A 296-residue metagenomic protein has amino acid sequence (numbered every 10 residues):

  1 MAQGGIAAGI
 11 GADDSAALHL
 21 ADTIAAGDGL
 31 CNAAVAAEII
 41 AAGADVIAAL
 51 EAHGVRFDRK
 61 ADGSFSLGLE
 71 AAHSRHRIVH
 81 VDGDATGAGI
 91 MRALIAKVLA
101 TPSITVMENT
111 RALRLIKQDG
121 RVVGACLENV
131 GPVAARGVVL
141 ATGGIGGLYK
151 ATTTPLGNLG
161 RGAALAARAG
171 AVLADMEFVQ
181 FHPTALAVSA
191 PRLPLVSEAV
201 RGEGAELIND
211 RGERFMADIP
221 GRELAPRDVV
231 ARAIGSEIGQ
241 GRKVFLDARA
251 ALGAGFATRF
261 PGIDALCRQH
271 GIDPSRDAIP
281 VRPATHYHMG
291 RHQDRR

Functional and structural regions predicted by a protein language model:
M1-A2, E70-A71, K117-L127, K150-T153 (+4 more regions): Short acidic, glycine/serine/threonine-rich loops at helix termini
M1-F57, Q180-N209, E213: N-terminal FAD cofactor-binding segment of flavoenzymes
C31-A44, I78-A96, M107, T152-G160 (+3 more regions): Short beta-strand to alpha-helix junction loop
E51-N129, G137, A141, A185-V188 (+1 more regions): Conserved redox-cofactor binding core of oxidoreductases
E108, L113-R121, C126, R259-R296: A glycine-rich dinucleotide-binding beta-alpha-beta segment and adjacent secondary-structure elements that constitute
A135-V138, N158-L165, R296: Extended, hydrophobic alpha-helical segments in both membrane/secreted and soluble proteins
L140-T153: Flavin (primarily FAD) binding-site architecture
L165, A171-T285: An anion/pyrophosphate-binding glycine-rich loop and adjacent beta-alpha core in soluble alpha-beta enzymes
